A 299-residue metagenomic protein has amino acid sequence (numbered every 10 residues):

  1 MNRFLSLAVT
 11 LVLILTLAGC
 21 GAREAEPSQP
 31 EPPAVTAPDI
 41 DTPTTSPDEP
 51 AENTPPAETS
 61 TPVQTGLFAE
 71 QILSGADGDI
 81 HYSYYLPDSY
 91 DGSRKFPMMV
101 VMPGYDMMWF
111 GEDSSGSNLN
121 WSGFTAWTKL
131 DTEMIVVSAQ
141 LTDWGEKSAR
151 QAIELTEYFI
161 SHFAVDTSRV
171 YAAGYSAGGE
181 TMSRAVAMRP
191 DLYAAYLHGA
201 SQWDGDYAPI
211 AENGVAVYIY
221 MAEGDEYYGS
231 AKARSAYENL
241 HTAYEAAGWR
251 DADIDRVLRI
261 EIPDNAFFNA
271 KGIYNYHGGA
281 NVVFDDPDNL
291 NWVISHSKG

Functional and structural regions predicted by a protein language model:
R3-E24: Sec-dependent N-terminal signal peptides of Gram-positive bacterial secreted proteins and lipoproteins
C20-M98, E180, A185, G248-V257: A domain-start/cap signature at the N-terminus of enzymes
S89-R94, W144-S176: Gly/Ser-rich "nucleophile elbow"/oxyanion-hole loop immediately N-terminal to the catalytic nucleophile in hydrolases
M98, M102-I153: Active-site machinery of serine-nucleophile hydrolases
D113-S115, G229-A246: Short alpha-helix in the alpha/beta-hydrolase fold that links the catalytic acid
T132, A211-V217: Short, proline-enriched alpha-helix->beta-strand connector loops that line the catalytic pocket of alpha/beta-hydrolase
S161-H162, S168-A211: Primarily recognizes the serine-hydrolase "nucleophile elbow" in alpha/beta-hydrolase and SGNH/GDSL folds
Y220, G224-E226, R234, E245-G299: C-terminal catalytic histidine-bearing segment of alpha/beta-hydrolase fold enzymes
